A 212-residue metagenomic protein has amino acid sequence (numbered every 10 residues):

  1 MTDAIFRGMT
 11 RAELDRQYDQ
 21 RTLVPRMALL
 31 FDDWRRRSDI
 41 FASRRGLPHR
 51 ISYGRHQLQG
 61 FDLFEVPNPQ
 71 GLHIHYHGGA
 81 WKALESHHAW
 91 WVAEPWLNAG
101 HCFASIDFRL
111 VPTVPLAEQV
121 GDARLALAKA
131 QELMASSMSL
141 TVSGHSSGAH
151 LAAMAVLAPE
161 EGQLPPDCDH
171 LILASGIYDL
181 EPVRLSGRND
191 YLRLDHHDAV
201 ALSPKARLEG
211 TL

Functional and structural regions predicted by a protein language model:
Q17-P67: N-terminal cap/lid segment of alpha/beta-hydrolase-fold proteins
I51, I74, A104, T141 (+1 more regions): Hydrophobic/aromatic beta-strand patches that form the interior of the parallel beta-sheet core in alpha/beta enzyme
V66-W96: Short, surface-exposed "cap/lid" segments of acyl-processing enzymes
A80, R109, I177-Y178: Catalytic metal-binding/acid-base residues of hydrolase active sites
L84-A93, A104-T141: Catalytic nucleophile-loop/oxyanion-hole region of alpha/beta-hydrolase and closely related hydrolase-like folds
L125-R188: Primarily recognizes the serine-hydrolase "nucleophile elbow" in alpha/beta-hydrolase and SGNH/GDSL folds
H170, G176-V183, H196-L212: The feature captures the conserved acid-bearing segment of alpha/beta-hydrolase catalytic domains
